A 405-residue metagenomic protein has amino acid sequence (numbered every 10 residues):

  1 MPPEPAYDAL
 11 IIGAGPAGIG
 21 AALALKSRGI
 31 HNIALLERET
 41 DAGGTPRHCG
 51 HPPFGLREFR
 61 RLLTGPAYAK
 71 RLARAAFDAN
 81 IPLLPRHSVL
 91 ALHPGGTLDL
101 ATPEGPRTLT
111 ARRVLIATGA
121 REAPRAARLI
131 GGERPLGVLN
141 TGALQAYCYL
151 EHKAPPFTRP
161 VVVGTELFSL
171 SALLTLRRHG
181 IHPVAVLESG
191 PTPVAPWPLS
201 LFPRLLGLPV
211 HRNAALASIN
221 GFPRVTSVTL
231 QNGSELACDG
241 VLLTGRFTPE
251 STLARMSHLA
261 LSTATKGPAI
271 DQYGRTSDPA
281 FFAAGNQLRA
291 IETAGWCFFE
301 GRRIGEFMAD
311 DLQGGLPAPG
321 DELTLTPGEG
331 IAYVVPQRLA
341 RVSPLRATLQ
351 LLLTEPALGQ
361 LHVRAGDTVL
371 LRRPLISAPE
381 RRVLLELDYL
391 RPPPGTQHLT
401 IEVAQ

Functional and structural regions predicted by a protein language model:
M1-D8, I30, P85, D310-Q405: Rossmann-like nucleotide/phosphate-binding core characteristic of flavoprotein oxidoreductases
M1-I12, K70-T158, S227-Q231, L242 (+1 more regions): FAD-binding core/adjacent interface of flavoenzyme oxidoreductases
Y7-R71, F157-L199: Beta1-alpha1 glycine-rich phosphate/pyrophosphate-binding loop at the start of Rossmann-like nucleotide-binding domains
F59-L62, P66, R134, D239-L243 (+1 more regions): Hydrophobic alpha-helical scaffolding
R74-H93, L98-L100, R177-R255, A260 (+1 more regions): A Rossmann-like FAD-binding core segment of flavoenzymes
R107, R113-R224, A280-A283, Q287-E300: Predominantly flavin-linked oxidoreductase catalytic cores and closely associated redox partners
V138-C148, G240-I291: FAD-site-proximal beta/loop scaffold in flavoenzymes
A284-G328: A conserved FAD-binding loop/helix module that cradles the flavin
